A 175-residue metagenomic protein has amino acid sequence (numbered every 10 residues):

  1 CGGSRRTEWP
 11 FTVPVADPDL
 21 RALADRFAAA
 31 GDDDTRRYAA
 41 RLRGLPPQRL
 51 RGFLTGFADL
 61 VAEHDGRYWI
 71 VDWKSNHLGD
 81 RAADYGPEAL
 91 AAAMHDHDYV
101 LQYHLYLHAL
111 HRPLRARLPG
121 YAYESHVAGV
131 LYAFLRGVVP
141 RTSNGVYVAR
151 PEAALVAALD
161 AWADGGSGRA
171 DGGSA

Functional and structural regions predicted by a protein language model:
C1-A175: Structural signature of nuclease core domains in nucleic-acid processing machines
